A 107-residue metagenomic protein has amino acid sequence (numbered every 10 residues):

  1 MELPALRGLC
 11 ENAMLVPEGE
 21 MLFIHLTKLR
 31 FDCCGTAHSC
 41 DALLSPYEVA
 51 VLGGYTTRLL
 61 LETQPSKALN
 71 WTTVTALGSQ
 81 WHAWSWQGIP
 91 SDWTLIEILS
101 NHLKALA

Functional and structural regions predicted by a protein language model:
M1-S39, A50-A107: UBC/E2-like fold recognition across ubiquitin and ubiquitin-like conjugation systems, capturing catalytically active
S45-V49: Short beta-strand micro-motifs enriched in acidic
